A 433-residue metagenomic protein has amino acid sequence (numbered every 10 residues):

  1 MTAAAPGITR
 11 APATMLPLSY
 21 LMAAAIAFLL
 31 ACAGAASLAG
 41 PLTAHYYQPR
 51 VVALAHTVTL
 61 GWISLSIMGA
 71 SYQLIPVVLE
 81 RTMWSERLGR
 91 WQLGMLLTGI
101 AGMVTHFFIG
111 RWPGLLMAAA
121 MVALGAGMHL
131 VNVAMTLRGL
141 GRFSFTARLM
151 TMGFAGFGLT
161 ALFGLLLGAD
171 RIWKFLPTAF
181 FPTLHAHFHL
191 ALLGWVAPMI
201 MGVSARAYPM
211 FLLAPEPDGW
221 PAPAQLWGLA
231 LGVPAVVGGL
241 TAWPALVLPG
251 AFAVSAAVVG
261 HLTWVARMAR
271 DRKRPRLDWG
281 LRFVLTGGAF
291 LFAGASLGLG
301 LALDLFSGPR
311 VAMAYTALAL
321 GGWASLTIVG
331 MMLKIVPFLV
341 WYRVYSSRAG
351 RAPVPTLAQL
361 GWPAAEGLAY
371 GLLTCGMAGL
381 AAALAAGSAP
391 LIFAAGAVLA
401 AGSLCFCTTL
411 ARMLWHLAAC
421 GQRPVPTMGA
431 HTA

Functional and structural regions predicted by a protein language model:
M1-A433: Hydrophobic alpha-helical transmembrane segments of multi-pass integral membrane proteins
